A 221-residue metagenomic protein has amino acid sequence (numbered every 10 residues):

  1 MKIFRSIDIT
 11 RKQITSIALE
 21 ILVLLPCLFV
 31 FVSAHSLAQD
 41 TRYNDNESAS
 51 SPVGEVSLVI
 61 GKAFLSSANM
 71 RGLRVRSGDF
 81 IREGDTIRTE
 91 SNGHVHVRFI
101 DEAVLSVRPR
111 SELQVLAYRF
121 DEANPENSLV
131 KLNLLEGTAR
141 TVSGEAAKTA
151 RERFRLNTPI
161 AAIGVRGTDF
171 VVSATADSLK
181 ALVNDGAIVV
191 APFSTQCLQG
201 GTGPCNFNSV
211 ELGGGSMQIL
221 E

Functional and structural regions predicted by a protein language model:
M1-S16: N-terminal secretory signal peptides that target proteins for export/translocation
S6, F31-S33: Generic detector of N-terminal low-structure segments
A18-F31: Bacterial N-terminal signal peptides
S36-V95, F99-E221: Flexible, surface-exposed loop/linker segments and immediately adjacent secondary-structure boundaries
